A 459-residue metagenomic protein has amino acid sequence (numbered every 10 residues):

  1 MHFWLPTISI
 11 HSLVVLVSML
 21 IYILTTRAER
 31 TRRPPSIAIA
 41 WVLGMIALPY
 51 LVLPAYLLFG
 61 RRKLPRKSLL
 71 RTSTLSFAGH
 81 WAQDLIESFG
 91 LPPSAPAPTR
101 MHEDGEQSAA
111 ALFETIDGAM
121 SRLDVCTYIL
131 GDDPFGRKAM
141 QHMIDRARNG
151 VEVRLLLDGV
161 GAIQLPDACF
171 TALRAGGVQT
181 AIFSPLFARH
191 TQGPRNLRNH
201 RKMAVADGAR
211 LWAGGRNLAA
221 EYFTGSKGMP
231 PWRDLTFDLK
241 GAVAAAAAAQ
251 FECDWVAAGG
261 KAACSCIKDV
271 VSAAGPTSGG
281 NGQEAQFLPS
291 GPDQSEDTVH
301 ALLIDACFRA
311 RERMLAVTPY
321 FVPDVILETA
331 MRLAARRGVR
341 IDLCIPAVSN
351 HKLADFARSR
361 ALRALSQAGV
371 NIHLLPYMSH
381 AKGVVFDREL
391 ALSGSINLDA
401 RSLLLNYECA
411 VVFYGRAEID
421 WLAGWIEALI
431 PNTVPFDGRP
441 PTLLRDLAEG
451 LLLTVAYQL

Functional and structural regions predicted by a protein language model:
M1-H300, D305, R309, S349 (+4 more regions): N-terminal localization/anchoring segments of enzymes in phospholipid and broader phosphate metabolism
Y128, T318-P319: Structural motif
R311-M314: Structured, soluble regulatory/oligomerization domains located on the cytosolic or IMS-facing side of membrane proteins
Y320-I341, P346, H351: Helical hairpin unit composed of two closely spaced alpha helices linked by a short loop
A330-A334, R360, A428: Short, solvent-exposed amphipathic alpha-helical segments in soluble enzyme and RNA/protein-processing domains
V339-N397: C-terminal structural cap/anchor segments
